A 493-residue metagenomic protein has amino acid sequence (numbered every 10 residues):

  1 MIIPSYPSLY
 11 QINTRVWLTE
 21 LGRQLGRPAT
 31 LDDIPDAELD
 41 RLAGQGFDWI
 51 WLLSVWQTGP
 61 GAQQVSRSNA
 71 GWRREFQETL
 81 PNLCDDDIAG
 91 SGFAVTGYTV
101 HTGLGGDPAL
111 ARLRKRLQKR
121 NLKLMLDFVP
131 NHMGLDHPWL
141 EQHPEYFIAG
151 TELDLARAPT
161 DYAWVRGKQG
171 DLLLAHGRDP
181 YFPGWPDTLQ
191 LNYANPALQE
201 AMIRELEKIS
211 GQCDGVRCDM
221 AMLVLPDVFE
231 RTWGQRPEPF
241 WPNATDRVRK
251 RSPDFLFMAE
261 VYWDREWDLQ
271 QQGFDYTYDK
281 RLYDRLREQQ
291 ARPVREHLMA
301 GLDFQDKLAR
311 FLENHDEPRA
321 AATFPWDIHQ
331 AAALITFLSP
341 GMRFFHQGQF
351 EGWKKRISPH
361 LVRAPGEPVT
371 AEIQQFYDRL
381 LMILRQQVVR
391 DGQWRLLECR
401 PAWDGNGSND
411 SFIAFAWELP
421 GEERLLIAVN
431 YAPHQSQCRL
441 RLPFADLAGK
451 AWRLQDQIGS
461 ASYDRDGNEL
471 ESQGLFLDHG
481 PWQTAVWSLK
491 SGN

Functional and structural regions predicted by a protein language model:
M1-N493: Active-site and adjacent substrate-binding regions of carbohydrate-active enzymes
